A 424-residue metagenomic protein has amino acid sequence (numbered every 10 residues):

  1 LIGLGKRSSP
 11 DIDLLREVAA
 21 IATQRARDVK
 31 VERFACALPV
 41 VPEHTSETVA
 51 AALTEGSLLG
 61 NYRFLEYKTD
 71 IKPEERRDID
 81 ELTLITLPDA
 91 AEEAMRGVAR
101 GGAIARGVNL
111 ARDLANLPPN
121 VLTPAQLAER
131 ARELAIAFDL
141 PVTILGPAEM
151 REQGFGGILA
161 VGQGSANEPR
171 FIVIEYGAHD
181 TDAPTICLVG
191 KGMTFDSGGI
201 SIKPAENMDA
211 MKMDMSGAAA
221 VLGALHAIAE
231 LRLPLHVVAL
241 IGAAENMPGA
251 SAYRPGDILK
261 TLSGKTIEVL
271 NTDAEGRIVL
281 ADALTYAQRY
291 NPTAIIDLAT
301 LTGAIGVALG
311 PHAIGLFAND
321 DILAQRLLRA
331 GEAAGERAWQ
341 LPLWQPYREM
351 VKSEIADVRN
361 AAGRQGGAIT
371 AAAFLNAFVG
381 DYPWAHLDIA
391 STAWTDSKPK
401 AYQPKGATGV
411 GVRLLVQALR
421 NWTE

Functional and structural regions predicted by a protein language model:
L1-G192: Short amphipathic alpha-helical segment within the helicase RecA-like ATPase core that mediates nucleic-acid
R33, A128-E424: A generic structural signal for tightly packed, nonpolar segments enriched in small/aliphatic residues
